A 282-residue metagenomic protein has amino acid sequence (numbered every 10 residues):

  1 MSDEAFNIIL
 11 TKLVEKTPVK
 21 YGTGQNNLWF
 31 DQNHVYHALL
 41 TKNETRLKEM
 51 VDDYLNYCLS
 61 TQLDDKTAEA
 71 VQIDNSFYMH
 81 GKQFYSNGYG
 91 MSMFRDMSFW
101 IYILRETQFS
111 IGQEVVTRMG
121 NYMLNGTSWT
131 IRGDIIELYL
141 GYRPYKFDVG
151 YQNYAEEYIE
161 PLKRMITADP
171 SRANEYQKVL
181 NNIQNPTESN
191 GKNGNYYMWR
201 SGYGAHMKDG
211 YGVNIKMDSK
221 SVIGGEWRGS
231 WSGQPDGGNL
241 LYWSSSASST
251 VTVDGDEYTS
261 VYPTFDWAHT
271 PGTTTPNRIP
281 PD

Functional and structural regions predicted by a protein language model:
M1-F147: Aromatic-lined, polymer-binding surfaces characteristic of secreted/periplasmic polysaccharide-degrading enzymes
W100-D282: Extended polysaccharide-engagement surfaces of secreted carbohydrate-active enzymes
